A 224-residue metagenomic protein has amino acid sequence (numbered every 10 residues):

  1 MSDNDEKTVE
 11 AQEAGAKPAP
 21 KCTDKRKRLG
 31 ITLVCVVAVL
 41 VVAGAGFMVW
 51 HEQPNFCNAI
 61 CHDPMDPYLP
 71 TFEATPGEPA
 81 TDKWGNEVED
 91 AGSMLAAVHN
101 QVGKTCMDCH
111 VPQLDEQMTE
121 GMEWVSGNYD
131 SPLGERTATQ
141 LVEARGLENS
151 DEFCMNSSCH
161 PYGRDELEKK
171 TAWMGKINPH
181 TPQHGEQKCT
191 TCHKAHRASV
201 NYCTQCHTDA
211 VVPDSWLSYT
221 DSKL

Functional and structural regions predicted by a protein language model:
S2-L224: Short sequence/structural segments immediately N-terminal
